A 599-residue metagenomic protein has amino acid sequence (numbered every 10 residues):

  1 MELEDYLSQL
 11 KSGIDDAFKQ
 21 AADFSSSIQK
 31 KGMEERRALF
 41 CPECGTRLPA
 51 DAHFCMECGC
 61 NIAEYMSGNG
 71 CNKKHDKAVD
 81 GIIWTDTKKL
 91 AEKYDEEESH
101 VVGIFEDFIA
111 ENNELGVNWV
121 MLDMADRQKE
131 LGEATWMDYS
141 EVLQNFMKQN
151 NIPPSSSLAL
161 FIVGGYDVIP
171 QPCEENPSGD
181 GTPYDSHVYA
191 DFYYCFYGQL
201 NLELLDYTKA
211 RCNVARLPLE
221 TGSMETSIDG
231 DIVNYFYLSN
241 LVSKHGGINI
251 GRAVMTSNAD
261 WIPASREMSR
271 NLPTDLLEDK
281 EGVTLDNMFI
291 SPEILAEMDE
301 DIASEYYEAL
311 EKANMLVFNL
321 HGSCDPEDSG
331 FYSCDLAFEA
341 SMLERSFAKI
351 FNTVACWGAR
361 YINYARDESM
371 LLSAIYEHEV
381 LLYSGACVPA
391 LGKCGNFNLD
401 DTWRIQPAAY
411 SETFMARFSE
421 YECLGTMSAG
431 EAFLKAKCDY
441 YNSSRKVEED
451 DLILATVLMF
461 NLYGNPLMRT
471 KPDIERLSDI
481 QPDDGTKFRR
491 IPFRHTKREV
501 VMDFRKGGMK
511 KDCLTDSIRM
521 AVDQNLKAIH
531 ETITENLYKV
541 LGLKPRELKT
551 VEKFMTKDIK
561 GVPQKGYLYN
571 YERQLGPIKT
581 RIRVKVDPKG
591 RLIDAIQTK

Functional and structural regions predicted by a protein language model:
C41-C44, C55-C58: Short cysteine-rich clusters marking metal-coordination/redox-active sites
G59-S67: Short Cys/His-rich micro-motifs in 6-15 aa windows
N72-H75, V79-H100, I104, E111-E114 (+2 more regions): Structured catalytic cores of large enzymes
F146-P170, G251-E368: Catalytic-core segments of thiol-dependent peptidases
D167, V354, G358-I491: Active-site-proximal C-terminal subdomain of hydrolase catalytic domains
H187-I232, F318-E420: Catalytic cores of nucleophile-dependent amide-cleaving enzymes
K510-G561: Short, non-transmembrane alpha-helical segments in secretory-pathway proteins
P545-K589: Exposed beta-strand-loop-beta-strand "reactive/processing" segments of non-cytosolic proteins
